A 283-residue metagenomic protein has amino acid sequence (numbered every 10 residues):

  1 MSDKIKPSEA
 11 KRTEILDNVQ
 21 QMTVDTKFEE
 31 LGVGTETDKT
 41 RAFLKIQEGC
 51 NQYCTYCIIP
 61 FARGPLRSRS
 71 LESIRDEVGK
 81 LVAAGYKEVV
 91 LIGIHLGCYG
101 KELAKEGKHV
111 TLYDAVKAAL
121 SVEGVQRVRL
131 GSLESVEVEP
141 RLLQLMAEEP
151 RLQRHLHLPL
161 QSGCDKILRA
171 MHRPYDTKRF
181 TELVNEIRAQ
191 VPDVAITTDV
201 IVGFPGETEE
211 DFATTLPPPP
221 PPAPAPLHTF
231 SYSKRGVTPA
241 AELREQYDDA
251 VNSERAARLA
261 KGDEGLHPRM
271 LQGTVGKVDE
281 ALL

Functional and structural regions predicted by a protein language model:
M1-G100, T111, R141, M146 (+6 more regions): Proteins enriched for Cys/Gly/acidic motifs involved in redox and nucleic-acid/cofactor modification
M22, G131, L282: Residues in well-ordered beta-strands of folded domains
F43-K45, L168, I201, E280: Short aromatic/hydrophobic contact patches that present stacked aromatics for nucleic-acid/ligand binding
A83-E209: Conserved SAM/AdoMet-binding glycine-rich loop
L158, D199, P219, L227 (+1 more regions): Hydrophobic, well-ordered secondary-structure elements that form the walls of internal hydrophobic environments
G273-L283: Structural detector for short beta-strands of small beta-barrel domains
